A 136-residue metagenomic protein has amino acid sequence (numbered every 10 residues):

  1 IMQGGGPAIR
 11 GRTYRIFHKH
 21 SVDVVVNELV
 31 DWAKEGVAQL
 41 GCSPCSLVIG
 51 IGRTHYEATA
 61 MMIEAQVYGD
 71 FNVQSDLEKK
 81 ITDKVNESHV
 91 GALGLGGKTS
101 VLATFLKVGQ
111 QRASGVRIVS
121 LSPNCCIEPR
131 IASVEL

Functional and structural regions predicted by a protein language model:
I1-L136: Non-transmembrane, aqueous-exposed alpha-helical and coiled segments at domain scale
